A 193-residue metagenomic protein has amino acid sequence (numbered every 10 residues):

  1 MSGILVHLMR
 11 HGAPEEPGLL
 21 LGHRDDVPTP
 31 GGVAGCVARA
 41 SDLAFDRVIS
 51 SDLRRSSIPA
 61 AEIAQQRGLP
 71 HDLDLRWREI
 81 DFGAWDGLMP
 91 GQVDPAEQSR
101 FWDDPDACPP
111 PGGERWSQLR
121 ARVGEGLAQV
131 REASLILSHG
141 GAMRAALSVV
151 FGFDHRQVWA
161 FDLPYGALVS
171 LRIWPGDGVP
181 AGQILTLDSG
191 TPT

Functional and structural regions predicted by a protein language model:
M1-L5, I80-G91, E132, S148-T193: Acidic, low-complexity terminal tails and accessory targeting/binding regions of phosphate-metabolizing enzymes
G3-L69, E114: Active-site-proximal alpha-helix that buttresses catalytic centers in soluble enzyme cores
V6, E132-G141: Generic beta-sheet signal
E15, S56-S57, E79, A142-A145: Short, active-site-adjacent cap segments at secondary-structure transitions
D26, Q65-R122: Phosphate-handling substructures
V33, L53, W116, R120-G124 (+1 more regions): Amphipathic, non-transmembrane alpha-helical scaffold segments
D42-A44, Q129-E132: Glycine-rich phosphate-binding loop signature in dinucleotide/nucleotide-binding domains
S50-S51, A121, L137-S138: Short beta-strand scaffold positions
